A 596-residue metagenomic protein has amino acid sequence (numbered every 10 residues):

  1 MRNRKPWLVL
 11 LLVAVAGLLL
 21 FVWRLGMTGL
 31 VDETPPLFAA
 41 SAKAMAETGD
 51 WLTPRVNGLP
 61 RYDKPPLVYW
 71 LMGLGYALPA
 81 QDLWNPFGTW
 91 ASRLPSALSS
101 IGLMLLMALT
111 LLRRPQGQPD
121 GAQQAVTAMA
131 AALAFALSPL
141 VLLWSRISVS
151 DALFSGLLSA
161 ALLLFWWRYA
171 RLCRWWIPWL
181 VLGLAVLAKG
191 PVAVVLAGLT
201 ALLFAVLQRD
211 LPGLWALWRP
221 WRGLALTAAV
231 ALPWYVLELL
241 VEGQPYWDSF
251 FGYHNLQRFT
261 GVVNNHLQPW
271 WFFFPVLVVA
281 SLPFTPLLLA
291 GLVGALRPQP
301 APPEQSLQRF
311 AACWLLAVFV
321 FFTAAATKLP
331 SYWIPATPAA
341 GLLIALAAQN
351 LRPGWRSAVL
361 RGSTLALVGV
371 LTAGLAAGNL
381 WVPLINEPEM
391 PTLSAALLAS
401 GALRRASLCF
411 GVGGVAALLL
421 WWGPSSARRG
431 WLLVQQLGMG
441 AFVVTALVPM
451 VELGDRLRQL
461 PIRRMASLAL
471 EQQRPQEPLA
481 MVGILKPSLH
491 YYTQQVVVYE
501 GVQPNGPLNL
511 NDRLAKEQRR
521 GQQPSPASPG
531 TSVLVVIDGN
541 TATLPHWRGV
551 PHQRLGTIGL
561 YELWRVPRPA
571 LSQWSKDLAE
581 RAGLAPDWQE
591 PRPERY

Functional and structural regions predicted by a protein language model:
M1-S357, T557-W564, S572-L578: Membrane-integral, polyisoprenol-dependent glycosyltransferases of the GT-C/oligosaccharyltransferase superfamily
R2-N3, W7, W176, G294-Y596: Membrane-embedded architecture of ER/inner-membrane glycosylation machinery
